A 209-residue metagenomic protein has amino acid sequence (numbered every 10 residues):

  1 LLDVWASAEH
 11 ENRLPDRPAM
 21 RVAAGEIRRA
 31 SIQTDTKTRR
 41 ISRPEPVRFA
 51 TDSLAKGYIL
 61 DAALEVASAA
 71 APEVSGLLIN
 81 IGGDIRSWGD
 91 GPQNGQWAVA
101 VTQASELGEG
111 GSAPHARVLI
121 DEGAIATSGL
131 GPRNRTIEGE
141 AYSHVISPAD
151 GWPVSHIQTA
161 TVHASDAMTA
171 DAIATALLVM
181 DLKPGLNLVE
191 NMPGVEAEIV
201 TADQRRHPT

Functional and structural regions predicted by a protein language model:
L1-T209: Mature catalytic core of soluble alpha/beta enzymes
